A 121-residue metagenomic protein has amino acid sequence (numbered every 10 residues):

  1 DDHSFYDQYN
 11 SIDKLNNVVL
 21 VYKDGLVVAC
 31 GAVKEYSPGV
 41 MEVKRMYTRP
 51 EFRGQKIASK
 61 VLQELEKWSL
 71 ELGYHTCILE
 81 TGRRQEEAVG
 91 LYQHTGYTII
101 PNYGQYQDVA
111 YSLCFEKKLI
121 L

Functional and structural regions predicted by a protein language model:
D1-K44, R49-P50, L62-E64, N102-Q105 (+1 more regions): Acetyl-CoA-dependent GNAT
G39, Q55, E71-H75: Short coil/turn segments at alpha/beta junctions that flank glycine-rich nucleotide-binding fingerprints
T48, G54-K67, H94: Conserved acetyl-CoA-binding loop-helix of GNAT-fold acetyltransferases
V61, Q85-A88: Conserved short alpha-helix immediately C-terminal to the canonical SAM/SAH-binding motif I of Rossmann-like
L62, S69-T81: Conserved GNAT acetyl-CoA-binding A-motif
I78-T81, V89, Q93-C114: Conserved catalytic-core motifs of GNAT/GCN5-like acyltransferases
